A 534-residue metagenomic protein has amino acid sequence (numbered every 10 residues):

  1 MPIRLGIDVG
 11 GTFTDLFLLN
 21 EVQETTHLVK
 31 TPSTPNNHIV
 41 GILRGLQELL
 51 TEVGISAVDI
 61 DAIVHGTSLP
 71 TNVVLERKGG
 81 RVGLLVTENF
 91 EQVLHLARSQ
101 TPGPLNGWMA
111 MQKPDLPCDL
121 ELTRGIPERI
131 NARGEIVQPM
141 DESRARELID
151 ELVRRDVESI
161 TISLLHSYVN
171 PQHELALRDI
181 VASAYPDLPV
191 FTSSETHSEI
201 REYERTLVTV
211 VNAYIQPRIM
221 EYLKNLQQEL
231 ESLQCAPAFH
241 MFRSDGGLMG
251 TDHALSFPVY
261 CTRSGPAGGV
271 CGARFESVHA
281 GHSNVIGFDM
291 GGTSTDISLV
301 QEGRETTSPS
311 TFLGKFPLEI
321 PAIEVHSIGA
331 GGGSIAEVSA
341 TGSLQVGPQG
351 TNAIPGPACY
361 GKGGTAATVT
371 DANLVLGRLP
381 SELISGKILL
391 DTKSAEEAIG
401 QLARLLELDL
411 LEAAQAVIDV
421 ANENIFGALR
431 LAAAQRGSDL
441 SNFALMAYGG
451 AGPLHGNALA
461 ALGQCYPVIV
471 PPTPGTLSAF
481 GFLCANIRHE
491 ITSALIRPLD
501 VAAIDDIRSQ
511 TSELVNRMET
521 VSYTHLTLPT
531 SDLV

Functional and structural regions predicted by a protein language model:
M1-G83, N131, Q138-I160, P171-S193 (+11 more regions): N-terminal glycine/serine-rich phosphate-binding loop of ATP-dependent small-molecule kinases, especially carbohydrate
V22-H27, P104, P117-I136, E202-V210 (+4 more regions): Gly-rich Lys/Arg/Thr-decorated short loops/hinges at beta-loop-alpha junctions or inter-strand turns that position
S163-H173, S244-G247, T293, V420-A421 (+1 more regions): Glycine-rich phosphate-binding loops at beta-strand->alpha-helix junctions
C235-P237, D245, C359-L429, A433: Gly/charged contiguous loops adjacent to phosphate- or pyrophosphate-bearing nucleotide/cofactor binding elements
R274-F288, A444-A503: Catalytic phosphate/nucleotide-handling subdomain of diverse soluble enzymes
S294-T295, E324, A330-T392: Mobile "lid/hinge" segments at catalytic clefts and subdomain interfaces of large enzymes
E302-P309, L313-G314, P321-A322, T476-E519: A structural-propensity feature for long, helix-poor, extended segments
T524-T530: Conserved small/polar residues in nucleotide/adenosyl-binding loops
